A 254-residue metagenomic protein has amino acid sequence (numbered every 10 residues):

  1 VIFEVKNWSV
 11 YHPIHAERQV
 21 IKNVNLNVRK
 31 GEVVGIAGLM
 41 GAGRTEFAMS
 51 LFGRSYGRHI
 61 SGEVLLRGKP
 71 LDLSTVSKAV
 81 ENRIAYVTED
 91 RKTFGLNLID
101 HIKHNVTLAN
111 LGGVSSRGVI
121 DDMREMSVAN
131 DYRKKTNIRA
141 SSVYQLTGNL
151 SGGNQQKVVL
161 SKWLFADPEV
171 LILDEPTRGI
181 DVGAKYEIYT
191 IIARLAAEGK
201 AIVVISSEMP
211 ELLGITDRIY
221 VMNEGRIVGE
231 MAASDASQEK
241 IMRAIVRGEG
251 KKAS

Functional and structural regions predicted by a protein language model:
V1-S254: Glycine-rich phosphate-binding loops of nucleotide-dependent enzymes
